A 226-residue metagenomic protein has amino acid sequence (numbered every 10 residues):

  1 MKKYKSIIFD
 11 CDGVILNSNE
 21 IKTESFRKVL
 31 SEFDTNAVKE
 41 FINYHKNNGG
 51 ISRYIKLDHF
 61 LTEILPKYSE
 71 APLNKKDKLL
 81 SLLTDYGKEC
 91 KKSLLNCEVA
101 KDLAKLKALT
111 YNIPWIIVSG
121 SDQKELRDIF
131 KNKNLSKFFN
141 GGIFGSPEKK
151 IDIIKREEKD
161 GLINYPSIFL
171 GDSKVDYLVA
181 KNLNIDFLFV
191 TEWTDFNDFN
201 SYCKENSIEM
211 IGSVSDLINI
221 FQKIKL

Functional and structural regions predicted by a protein language model:
M1-N43: Active-site neighborhood of HAD-like aspartate-dependent phosphohydrolases
K28-S31, S52-A71, E157: Helix-loop "lid/cap" segments that line or gate small-molecule binding pockets
Y44-H45, N74-D77, S136-K150: A short, structured active-site edge motif that brings together acidic residues
L61-A104: Metal-dependent phosphoesterase signature
K88-I117, Q123, R127, D152: Short, acidic loop-to-helix structural element flanking the phosphoryl-transfer center in phosphate-processing enzymes
G142-S146, S207-D216: Short acidic-hydrophobic, aromatic-tinged amphipathic segments that line or gate anion-handling sites
I151-Y177, K181: Conserved Lys-Pro-Asp/Glu-containing loop-to-beta segment of HAD-superfamily phosphomonoesterases, centered on
F169-M210: Acidic, Mg2+-coordinating phosphoryl-transfer loop and its flanking beta/alpha structural elements, shared across
